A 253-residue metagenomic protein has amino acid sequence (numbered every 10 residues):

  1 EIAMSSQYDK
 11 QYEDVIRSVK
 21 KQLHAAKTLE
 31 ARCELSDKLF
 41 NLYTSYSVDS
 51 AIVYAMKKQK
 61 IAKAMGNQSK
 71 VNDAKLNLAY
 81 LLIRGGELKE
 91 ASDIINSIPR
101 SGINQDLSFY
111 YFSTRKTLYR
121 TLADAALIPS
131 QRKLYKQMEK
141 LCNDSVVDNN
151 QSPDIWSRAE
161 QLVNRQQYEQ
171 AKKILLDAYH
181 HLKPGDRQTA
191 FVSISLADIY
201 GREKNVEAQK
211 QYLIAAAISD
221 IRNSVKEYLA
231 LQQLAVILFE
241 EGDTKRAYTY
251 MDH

Functional and structural regions predicted by a protein language model:
E1-H253: A "functional boundary" signal
